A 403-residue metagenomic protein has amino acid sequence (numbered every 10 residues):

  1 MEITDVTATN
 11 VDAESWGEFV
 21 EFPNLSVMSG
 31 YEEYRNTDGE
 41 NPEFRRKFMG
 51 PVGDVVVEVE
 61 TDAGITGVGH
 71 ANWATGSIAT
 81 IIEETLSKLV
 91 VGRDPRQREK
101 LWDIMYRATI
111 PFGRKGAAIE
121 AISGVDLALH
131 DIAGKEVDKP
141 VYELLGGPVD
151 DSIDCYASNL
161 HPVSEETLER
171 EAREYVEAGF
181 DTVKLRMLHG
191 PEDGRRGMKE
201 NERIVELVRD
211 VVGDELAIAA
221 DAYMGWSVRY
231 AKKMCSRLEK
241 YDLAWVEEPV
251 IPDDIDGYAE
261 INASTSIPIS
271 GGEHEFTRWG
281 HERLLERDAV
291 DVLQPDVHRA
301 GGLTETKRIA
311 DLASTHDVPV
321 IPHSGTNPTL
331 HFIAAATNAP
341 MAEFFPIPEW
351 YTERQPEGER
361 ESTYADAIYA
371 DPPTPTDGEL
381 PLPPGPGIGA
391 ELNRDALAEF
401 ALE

Functional and structural regions predicted by a protein language model:
M1-E18, S26-E43, T304, T326-E403: Flexible C-terminal active-site loop/helix
M1-V56, N72-I78, L89-D94, W102 (+1 more regions): Motif-centric detector for short Cys/His coordination patterns
I3, G64, L86, V125 (+8 more regions): Conserved, mostly hydrophobic/aromatic
F44, E60-E136: Metal- or metallocofactor-binding catalytic centers and their adjacent structured scaffolds across diverse enzyme
V55-D62, P372-P373: Short beta-strand elements
E60, A117, D126-P162: Glycine-rich, aromatic-flanked loop segments that form ligand/cofactor-binding clefts across common enzyme folds
D151-T265: Metal-dependent enolase-superfamily TIM-barrel catalytic cores that perform enediolate-based chemistry
S236, D242, D253-S270, E275-D377: Shared catalytic-loop signature of beta/alpha-barrel
